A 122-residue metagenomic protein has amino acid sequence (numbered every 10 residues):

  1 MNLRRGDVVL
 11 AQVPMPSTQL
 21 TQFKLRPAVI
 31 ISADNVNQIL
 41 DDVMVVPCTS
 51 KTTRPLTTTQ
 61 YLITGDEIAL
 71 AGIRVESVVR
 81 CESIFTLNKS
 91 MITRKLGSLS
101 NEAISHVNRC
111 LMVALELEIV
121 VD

Functional and structural regions predicted by a protein language model:
M1-D122: Conserved functional hotspots at enzyme active or ligand-binding sites that engage polyanionic ligands
